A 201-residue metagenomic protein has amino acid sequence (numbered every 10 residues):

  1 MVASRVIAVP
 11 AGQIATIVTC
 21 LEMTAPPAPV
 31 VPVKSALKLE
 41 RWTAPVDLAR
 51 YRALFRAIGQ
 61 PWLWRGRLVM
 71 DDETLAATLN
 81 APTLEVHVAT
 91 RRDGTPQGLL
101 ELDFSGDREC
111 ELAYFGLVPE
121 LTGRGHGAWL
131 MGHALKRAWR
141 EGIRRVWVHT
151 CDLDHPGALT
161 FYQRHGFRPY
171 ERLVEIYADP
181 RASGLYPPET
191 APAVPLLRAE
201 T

Functional and structural regions predicted by a protein language model:
M1-A44: Acyl-donor-binding surface of acyltransferase catalytic domains
V2-I7, L153-R172, D179: Conserved active-site alpha-helix within GNAT-family acetyltransferase domains
S4-R5, V9-T16, I176-T201: Acidic/histidine-enriched, glycine/proline-rich intrinsically disordered or flexible terminal extensions
V33-G66, P188, T201: Short amphipathic alpha-helix that is part of the acyltransferase structural core
G66-E73, L79-P119: A conserved beta-strand-loop-helix scaffold within acyl/acetyltransferase catalytic domains
V118-G132, E141, L153-G157: Conserved glycine-rich acetyl-CoA-binding loop
T122, V148-A158, E175-R181, L185: Conserved beta-strand-loop-alpha-helix junction that forms the acyl-donor binding cleft
A138-T150: Conserved GNAT acetyl-CoA-binding A-motif
